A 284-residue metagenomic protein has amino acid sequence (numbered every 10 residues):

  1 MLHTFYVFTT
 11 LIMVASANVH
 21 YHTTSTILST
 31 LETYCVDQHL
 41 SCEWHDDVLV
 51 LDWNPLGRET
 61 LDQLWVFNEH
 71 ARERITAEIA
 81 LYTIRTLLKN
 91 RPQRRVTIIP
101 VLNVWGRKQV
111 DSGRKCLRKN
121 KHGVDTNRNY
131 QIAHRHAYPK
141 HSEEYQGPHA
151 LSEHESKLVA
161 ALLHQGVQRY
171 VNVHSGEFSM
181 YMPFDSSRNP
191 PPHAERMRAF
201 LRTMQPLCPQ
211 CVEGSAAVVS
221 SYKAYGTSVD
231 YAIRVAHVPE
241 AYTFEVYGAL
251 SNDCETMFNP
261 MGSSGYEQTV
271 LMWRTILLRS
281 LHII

Functional and structural regions predicted by a protein language model:
M1-T9: Classical eukaryotic N-terminal signal peptides for Sec-dependent ER targeting/secretion, especially the positively
T4, A15, K121-G123: Cleavable N-terminal signal peptides
I12-L51: Short glycine- and acidic-rich boundary segments immediately preceding or forming the N-terminal edge of structured
H22-I27, G147-L158, R196, G265-W273: Soluble or luminal CAZymes and related metallo-dependent hydrolases
V48-W65: Acidic/His- and Gly-rich active-site-bordering loop/insert found across diverse amide/peptide-bond hydrolases
L61-E69, E73-A194, R202, Q210 (+2 more regions): Active-site/substrate-binding loop(s) of hydrolase catalytic cores
Y170-N172, F178-P192, Y225-I284: Active-site-adjacent mobile loop/cap segments within catalytic or ligand-binding domains
S175, Q210-D230: Short catalytic/ligand-gating loop segments at beta-alpha or beta-beta junctions within enzyme catalytic domains
